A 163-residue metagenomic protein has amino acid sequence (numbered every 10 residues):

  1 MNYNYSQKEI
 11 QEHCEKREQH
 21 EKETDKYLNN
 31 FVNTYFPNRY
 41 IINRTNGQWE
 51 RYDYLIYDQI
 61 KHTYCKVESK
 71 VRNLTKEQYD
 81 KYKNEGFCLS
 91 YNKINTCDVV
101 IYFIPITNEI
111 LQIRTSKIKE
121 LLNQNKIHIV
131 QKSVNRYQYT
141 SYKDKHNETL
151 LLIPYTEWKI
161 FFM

Functional and structural regions predicted by a protein language model:
M1-N46, I60: Acidic-basic catalytic patches of nuclease active cores, encompassing PD-(D/E)XK and other metal-cofactor nuclease
Q7-E12, F36, K70-S116: Catalytic cores of nucleic-acid endonucleases
L28, I42, Y54-I56, V67 (+1 more regions): Hydrophobic beta-strand residues in large extracellular and virion-surface proteins
N46-W49, K93-I94: A short catalytic or substrate-binding loop motif that flags glycine-/basic-rich loops and adjacent residues that bind
R51, Y64, C97: Extracellular structured ligand-interaction cores
Y54-L74: Conserved catalytic cores of phosphodiester-cleaving nucleases, focusing on short active-site segments
D58, I104-P105, D144: Acidic surface patches and DE-rich sequence motifs
K61, L111-M163: Non-catalytic C-terminal interaction segments of nucleic acid-processing enzymes
